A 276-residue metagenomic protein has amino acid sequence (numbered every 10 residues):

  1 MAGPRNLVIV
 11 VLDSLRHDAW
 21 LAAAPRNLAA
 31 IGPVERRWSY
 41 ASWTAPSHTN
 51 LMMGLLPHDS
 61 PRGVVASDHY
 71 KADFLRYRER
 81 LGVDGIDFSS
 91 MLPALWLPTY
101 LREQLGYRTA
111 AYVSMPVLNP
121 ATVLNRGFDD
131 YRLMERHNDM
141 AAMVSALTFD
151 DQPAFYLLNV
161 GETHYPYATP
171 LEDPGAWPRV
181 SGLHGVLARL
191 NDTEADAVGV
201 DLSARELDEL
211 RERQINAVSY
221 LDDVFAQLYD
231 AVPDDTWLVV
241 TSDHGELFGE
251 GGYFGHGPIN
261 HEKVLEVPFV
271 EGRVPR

Functional and structural regions predicted by a protein language model:
M1-R276: Catalytic domains that recognize anionic headgroups
